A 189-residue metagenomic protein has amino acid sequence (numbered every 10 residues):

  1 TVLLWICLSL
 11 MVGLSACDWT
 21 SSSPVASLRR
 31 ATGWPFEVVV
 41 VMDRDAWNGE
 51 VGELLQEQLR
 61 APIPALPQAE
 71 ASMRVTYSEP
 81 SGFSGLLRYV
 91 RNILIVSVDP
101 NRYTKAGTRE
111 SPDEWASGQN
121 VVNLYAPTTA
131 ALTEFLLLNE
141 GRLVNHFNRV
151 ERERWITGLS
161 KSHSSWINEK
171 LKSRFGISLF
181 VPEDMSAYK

Functional and structural regions predicted by a protein language model:
L4-G13: Bacterial N-terminal signal peptides
C17-K189: N-terminal targeting sequences that direct proteins away from the cytosol to non-cytosolic compartments
